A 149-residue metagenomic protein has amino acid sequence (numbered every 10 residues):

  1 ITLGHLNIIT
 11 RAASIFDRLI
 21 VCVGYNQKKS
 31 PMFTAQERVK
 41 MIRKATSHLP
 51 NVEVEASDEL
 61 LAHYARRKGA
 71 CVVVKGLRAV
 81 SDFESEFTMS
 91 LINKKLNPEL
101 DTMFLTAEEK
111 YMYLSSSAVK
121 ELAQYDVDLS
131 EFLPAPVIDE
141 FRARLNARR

Functional and structural regions predicted by a protein language model:
I1-R149: Nucleotidyltransferase catalytic core that binds NTPs
